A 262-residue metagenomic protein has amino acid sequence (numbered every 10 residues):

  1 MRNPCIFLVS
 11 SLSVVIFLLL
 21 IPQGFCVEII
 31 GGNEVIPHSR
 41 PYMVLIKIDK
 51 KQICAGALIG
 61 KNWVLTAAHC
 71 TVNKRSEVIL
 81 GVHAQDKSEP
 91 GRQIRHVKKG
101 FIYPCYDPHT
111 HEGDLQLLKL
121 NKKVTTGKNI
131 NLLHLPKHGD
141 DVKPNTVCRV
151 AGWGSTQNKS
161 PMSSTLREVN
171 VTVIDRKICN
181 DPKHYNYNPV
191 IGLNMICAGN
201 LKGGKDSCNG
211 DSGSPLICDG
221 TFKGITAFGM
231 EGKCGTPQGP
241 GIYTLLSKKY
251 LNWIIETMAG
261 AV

Functional and structural regions predicted by a protein language model:
M1-L65, S76-V82, K87-S88, V262: Protease-domain processing segments flanking chymotrypsin-fold serine proteases, especially trypsin-like
N3-H38, T125-L133, H138-T146, I178-D181 (+2 more regions): Extracellular/luminal ectodomains of metazoan preproproteins built from arrays of small disulfide-bonded modules
E28, I46, V64-A67, T71-P108 (+3 more regions): Conserved H-D interstitial segment of serine endopeptidase catalytic domains
V35-S39, L58, T71-V72, G91 (+5 more regions): Extracellular/periplasmic catalytic domains that process cell-envelope and extracellular macromolecules
M43-L45, G152-V262: Extracellular trypsin-like serine protease catalytic domains
C54-A55, A68, S212-P215: Beta-propeller and closely related beta-sheet repeat lectin domains
E89, F101-D107, K123-V169: Active-site substrate-binding loop(s) of clan PA
Q116-K123: Conserved beta strand-loop-helix elements of the APE1-like EEP
